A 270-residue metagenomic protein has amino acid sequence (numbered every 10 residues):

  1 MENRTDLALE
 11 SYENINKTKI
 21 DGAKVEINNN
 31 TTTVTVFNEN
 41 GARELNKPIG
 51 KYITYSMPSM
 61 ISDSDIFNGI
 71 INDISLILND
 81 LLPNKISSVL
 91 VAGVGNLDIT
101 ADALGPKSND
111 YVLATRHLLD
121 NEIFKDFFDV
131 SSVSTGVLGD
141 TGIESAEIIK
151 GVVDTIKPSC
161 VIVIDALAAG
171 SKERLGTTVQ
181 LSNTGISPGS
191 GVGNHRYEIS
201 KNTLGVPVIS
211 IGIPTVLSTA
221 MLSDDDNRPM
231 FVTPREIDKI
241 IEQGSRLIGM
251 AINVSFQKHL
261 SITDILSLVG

Functional and structural regions predicted by a protein language model:
M1-I49: N-terminal amphipathic/basic leader segments beginning at the initiator methionine
G41-L82: An N-terminal, well-structured beta->alpha segment
G50, D65, G69, D73 (+5 more regions): Conserved active-site and cofactor/substrate-binding residues in soluble primary-metabolism enzymes
S56-P58, S88-I99, S132-G136: Short glycine-rich or small-residue beta-strand-to-loop segments that form or flank ligand, phosphate, metal/Fe-S
V94-D102, G139, A166-G170: Gly/Ser/Thr-rich loops at beta-strand to alpha-helix junctions that form or flank small-molecule/cofactor-binding
N96-F128, S132: Glycine-rich phosphate/diphosphate-binding loop of Rossmann-like nucleotide-binding domains
K125-V153, K157: A structural-propensity feature for long, helix-poor, extended segments
V133-S134, V163-G270: A structural signal for small-residue-enriched, beta-sheet-centric alpha/beta enzyme cores and oligomeric scaffold folds
